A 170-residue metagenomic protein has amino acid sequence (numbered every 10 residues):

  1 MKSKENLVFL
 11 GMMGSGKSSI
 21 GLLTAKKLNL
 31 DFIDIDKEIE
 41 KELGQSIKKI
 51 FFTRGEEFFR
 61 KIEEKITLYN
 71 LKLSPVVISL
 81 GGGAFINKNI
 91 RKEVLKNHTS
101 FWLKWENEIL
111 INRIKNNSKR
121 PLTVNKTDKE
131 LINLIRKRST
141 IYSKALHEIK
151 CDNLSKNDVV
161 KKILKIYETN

Functional and structural regions predicted by a protein language model:
M1-K4, L23, K27, R136-N170: NTP-dependent small-molecule kinase module
F9: Hydrophobic anchor at the beta1->P-loop junction of P-loop NTPases
M12: P-loop (Walker A) phosphate-binding loop of NTP-binding proteins
S18: Walker A/P-loop
D31, I35-L95, R120, D128: ATP-dependent small-molecule kinase phosphotransfer cores that center on conserved nucleotide phosphate-binding segments
S74, N97-H98, A145-L146: Short, well-ordered alpha-helix to beta-strand connector turns
G81-F85, E106-E108, L154: Short glycine-rich anion-binding loops that position phosphate/pyrophosphate groups of nucleotides and phosphorylated
N97-S139: A glycine- and Lys/Arg-enriched "phosphate-lid" helix/loop adjacent to the NTP-binding pocket of small-molecule kinases
